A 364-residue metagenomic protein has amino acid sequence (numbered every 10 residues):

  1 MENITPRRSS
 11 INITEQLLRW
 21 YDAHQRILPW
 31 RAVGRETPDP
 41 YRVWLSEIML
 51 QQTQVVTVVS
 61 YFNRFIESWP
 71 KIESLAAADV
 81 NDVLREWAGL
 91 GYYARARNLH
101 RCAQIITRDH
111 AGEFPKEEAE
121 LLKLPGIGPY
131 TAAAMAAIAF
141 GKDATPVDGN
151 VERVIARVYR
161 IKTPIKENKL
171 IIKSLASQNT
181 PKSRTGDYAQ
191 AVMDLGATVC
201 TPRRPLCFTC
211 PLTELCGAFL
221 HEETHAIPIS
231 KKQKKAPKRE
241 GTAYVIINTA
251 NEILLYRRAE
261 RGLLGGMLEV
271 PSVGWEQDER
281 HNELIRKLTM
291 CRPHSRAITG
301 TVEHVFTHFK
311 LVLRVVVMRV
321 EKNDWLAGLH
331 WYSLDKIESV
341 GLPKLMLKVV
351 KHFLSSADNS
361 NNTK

Functional and structural regions predicted by a protein language model:
M1-A32, E36, A197-K364: Intrinsically disordered, low-complexity, charged terminal extensions of DNA damage-control enzymes
E2, I11-F208, L212-H225, C291: Catalytic cores of DNA base-excision repair glycosylases
